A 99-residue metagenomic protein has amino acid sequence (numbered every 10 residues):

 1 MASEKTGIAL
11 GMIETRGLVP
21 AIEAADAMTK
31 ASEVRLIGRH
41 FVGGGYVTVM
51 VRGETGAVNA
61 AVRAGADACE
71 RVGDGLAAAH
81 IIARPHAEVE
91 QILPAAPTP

Functional and structural regions predicted by a protein language model:
E4-T15: Short glycine-/aliphatic-rich beta-strand segments at the starts of folded cytosolic domains
L18-K30: Short amphipathic alpha-helix segments
S32-E33, A66-D74: A common structural junction motif
V34-R39, A78: A short linear hydrophobic-aromatic micro-motif
R52-V58: Helix N-cap motif at beta-to-alpha junctions
A78-P85: Metallocofactor- and cofactor-centric catalytic cores in central/energy metabolism, strongly enriched
A87-P99: Short, low-order "capping/linker" segments at domain edges
